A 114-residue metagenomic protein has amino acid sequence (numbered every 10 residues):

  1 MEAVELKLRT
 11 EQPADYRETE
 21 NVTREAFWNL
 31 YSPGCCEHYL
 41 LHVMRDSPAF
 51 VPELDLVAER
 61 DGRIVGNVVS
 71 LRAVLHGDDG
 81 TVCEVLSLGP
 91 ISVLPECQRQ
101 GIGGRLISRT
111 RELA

Functional and structural regions predicted by a protein language model:
M1-A14, N21: Conserved N-terminal entry element of GNAT/NAT acetyltransferase domains
D15, F50, H76, L94 (+1 more regions): Glycine-/small-residue-rich active-site loops that bind phosphorylated ligands and cofactors
E20, F27-V69, V74-L75: Active-site rim helix/loop that mediates acceptor-substrate recognition in acyltransferases
A26, L113: Short alpha-helical functional segments enriched in proximate histidine and acidic residues
V74-L88, Q98: A conserved beta-turn-beta hairpin within the catalytic core of GNAT-like acetyltransferases that forms part
L88, V93, R99-E112: Conserved acetyl-CoA-binding loop-helix of GNAT-fold acetyltransferases
